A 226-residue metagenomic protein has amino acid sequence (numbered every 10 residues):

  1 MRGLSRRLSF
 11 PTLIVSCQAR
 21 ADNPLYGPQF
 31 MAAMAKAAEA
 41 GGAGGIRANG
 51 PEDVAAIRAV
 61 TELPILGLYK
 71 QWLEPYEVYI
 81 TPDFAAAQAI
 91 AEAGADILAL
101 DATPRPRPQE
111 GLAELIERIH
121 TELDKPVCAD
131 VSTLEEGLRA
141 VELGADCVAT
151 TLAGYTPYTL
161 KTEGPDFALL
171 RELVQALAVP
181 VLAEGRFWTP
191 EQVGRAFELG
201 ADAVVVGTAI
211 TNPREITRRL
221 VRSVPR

Functional and structural regions predicted by a protein language model:
M1-E92, K125-V127, E135-L143, S223-P225: Conserved N-terminal beta1-alpha1 strand-loop-helix module at the mouth
R2-L25, Q29-A32, P165-R226: C-terminal alpha-helical cap/extension of soluble enzyme domains
P11-C17, I46, I65-Y69, L98-L100 (+4 more regions): Hydrophobic faces of well-ordered beta-strands that scaffold small-molecule active sites in alpha/beta enzyme cores
P11-S16, A33-M34, P64-G67, G94-I97 (+4 more regions): A short alpha-helix capping/helix-coil boundary motif
Q18-R20, W72-L73, A93-P106, C147-L160 (+1 more regions): Glycine-rich phosphate-binding active-site loops on the catalytic face of alpha/beta enzymes
P24-P28, R47-L66, E77-D83, A102-I119 (+4 more regions): Active-site-adjacent beta->alpha loops and helix N-cap segments on the catalytic face of soluble alpha/beta enzymes
A40, H120, D124-C147, L199-P225: Amphipathic, soluble alpha/beta structural segments
G42, T61-I65, A93-I97, T121-D124 (+4 more regions): Glycine-enriched alpha-helix->loop->beta-strand junction motifs that scaffold or abut catalytic
